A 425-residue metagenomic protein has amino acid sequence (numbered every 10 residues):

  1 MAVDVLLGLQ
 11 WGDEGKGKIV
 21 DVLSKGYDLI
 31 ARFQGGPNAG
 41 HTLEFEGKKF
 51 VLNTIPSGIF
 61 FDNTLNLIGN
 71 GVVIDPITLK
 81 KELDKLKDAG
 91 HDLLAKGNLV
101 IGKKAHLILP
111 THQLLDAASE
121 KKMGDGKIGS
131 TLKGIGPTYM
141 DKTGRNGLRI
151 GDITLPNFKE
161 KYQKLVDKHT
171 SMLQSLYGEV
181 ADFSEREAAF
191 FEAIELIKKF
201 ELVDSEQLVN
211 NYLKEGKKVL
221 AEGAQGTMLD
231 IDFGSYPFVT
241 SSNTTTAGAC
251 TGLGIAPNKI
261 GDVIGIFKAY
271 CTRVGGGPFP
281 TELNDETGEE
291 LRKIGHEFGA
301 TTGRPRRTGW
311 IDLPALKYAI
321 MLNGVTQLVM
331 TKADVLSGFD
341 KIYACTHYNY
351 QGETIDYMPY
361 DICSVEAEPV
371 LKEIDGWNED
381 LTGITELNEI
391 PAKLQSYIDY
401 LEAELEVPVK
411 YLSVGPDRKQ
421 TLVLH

Functional and structural regions predicted by a protein language model:
M1-H425: Non-transmembrane, aqueous-exposed alpha-helical and coiled segments at domain scale
